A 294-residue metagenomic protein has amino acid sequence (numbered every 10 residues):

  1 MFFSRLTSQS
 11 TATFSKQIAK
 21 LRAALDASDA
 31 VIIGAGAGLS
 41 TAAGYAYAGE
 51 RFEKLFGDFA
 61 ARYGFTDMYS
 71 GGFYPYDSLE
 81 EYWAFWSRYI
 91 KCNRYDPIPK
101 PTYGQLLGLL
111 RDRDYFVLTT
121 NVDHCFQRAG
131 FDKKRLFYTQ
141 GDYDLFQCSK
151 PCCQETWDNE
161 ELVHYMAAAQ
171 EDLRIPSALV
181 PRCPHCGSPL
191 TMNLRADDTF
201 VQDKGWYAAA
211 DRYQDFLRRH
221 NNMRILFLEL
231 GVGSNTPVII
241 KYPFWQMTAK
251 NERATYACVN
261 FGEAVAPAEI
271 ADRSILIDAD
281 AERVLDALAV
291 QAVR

Functional and structural regions predicted by a protein language model:
M1-R294: Conserved catalytic alpha/beta core of Sir2/sirtuin-type deacylases, generalized to analogous enzyme cores that bind
